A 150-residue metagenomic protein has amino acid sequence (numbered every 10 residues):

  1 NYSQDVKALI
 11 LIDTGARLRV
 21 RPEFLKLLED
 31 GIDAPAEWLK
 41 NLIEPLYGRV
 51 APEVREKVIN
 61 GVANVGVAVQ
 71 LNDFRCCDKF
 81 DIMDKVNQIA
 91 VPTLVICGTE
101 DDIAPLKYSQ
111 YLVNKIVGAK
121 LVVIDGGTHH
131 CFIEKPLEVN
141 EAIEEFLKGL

Functional and structural regions predicted by a protein language model:
N1, D5-P35: Flexible "cap/lid" loop of the alpha/beta hydrolase fold
S3-Q4, A90-V91, G118: Active-site acidic short loop of glycosyltransferases
R19-P22, A36-Q88: Conserved alpha/beta-hydrolase catalytic His-Asp/Glu region
V65, A104, E134: Residue-level signal for the nucleotide or nucleotide-sugar donor/cofactor binding architecture
I89, V95-C97, D101: Short beta-strand/loop motif that positions the catalytic acidic residue of the alpha/beta-hydrolase fold
D102-Y108: Conserved alpha/beta-hydrolase "acid-adjacent" motif
Q110-A119: Active-site-adjacent alpha-helix of alpha/beta-hydrolase-fold enzymes
A119-L150: Catalytic active-site module of serine/aspartate enzymes centered on a nucleophile-bearing elbow/loop
